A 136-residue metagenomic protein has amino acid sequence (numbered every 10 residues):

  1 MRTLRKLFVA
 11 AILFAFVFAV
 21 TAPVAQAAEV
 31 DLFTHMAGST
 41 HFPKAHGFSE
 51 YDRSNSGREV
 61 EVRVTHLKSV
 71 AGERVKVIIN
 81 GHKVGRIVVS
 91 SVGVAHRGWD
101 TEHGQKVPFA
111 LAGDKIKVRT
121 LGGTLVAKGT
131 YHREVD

Functional and structural regions predicted by a protein language model:
M1-A11: Bacterial N-terminal signal peptides that target proteins for export
R5, P23-D136: N-terminal targeting/export leaders
F16-V24: C-terminal segment of classical bacterial N-terminal signal peptides
